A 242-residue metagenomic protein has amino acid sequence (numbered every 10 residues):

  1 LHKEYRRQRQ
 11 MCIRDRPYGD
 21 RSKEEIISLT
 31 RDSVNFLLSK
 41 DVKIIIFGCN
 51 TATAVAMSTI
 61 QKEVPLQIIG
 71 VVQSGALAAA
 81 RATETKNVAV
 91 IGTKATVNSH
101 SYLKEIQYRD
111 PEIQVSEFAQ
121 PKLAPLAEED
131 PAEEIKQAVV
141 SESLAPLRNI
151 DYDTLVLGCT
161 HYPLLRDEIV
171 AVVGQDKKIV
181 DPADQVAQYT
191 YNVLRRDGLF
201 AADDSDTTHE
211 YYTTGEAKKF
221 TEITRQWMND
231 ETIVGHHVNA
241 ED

Functional and structural regions predicted by a protein language model:
L1-I13: Single conserved hydrophobic/aromatic residue that forms the stacking wall/gate of nucleotide- or nucleobase-binding
Q10, R14-R31, P125-P131: N-terminal beta-loop-helix "entrance" segment that forms/cooperates in small-molecule cofactor or anionic ligand
S22-F36, I135-S143: Glycine-rich, highly charged phosphate/nucleotide-binding loops
L37-A95: Glycine/small-residue-rich loop that forms an oxyanion/phosphate-binding "nest" at active or ligand-binding sites
I69-A124, Q185-V186: Conserved beta-alpha
A76-A79, Q120-E128, K177-G198: Short, flexible loop segments at boundaries between secondary-structure elements
E105-V173: Active-site rim beta-loop-alpha module in soluble metabolic enzymes
D204-D242: ATP/nucleoside-binding phosphotransfer catalytic cores, i.e., glycine-rich phosphate-binding loops
